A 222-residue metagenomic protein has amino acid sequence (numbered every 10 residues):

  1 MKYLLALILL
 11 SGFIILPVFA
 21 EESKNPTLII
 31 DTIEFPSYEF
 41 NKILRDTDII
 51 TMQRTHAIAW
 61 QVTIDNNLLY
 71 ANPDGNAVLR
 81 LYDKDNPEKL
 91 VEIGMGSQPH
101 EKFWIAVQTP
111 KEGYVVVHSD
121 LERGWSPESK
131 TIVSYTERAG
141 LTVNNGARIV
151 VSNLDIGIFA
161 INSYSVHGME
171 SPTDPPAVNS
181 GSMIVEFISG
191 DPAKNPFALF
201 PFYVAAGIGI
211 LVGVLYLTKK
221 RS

Functional and structural regions predicted by a protein language model:
A6-I14: Bacterial N-terminal signal peptides
I15-N25, N195-P196: Sec-dependent signal peptide cleavage junction
E22-T109: Secretory/extracellular carbohydrate-interaction modules and structurally similar beta-sandwich "look-alikes"
T109-T131: Short, aromatic/His-centered strand-loop micro-motif at the edge of beta-sheets
S126-N145: Short tryptophan-centered beta-strand motifs in secreted/extracellular beta-sheet-rich domains of glycan-recognition
V151-D191: Flexible glycan-contacting loops in extracellular carbohydrate-active proteins
D191-V204: Juxtamembrane/start-of-transmembrane alpha-helix segments at the extracytoplasmic/lumenal side of membrane anchors
I210-S222: C-terminal membrane-anchoring or membrane-association module
